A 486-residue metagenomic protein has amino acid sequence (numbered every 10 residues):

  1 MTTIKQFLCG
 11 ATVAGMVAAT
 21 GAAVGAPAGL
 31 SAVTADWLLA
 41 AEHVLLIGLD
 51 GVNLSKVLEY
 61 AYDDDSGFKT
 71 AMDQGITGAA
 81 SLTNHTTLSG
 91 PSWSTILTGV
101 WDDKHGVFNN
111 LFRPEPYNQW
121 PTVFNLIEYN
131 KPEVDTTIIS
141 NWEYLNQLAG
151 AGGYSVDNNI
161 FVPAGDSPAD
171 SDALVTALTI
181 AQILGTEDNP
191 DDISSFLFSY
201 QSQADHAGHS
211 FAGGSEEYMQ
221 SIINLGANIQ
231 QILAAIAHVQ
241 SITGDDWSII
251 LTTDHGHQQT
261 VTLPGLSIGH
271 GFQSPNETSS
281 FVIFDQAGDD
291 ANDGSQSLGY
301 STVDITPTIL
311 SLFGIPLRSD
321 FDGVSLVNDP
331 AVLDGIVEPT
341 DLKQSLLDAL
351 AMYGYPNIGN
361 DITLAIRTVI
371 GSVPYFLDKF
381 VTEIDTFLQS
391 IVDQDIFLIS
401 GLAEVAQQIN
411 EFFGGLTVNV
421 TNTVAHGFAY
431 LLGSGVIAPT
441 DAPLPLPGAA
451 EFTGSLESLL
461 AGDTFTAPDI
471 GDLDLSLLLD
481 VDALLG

Functional and structural regions predicted by a protein language model:
M1-E42, D334-G486: Composition-driven, intrinsically disordered low-complexity tracts enriched in small residues
L45-L46, D63, G67, N224-I268 (+1 more regions): Metal-dependent active-site segment of extracytoplasmic phospho-/sulfohydrolases and closely related
L54, G288-D289, S297-V327, A331: Non-catalytic, well-ordered alpha-helical segments in soluble enzyme domains
S55-P91, V100: Short, structured active-site-proximal loop/turn typified by the sulfatase FGly-forming signature C/S-X-P-X-R
H105-N110, E115-P168: Catalytic-site neighborhoods of secreted/periplasmic enzymes that process anionic sulfate/phosphate groups
N110-P114, E216-M219, I268-G269, D289-Y300 (+1 more regions): Active-site rim elements
N146-N158, T179-Q231: Active-site His/acidic residue clusters
T252-D285, P339-T340: Histidine-centered active-site microenvironments of extracellular/periplasmic hydrolases and transferases
